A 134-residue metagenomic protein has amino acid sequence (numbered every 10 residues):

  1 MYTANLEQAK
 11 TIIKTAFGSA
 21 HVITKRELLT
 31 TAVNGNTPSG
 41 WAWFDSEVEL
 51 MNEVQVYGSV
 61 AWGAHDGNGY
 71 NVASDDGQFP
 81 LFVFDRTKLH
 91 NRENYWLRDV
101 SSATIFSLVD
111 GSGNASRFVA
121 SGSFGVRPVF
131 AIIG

Functional and structural regions predicted by a protein language model:
M1-G134: Collagenous Gly-X-Y triple-helix signature in extracellular proteins
